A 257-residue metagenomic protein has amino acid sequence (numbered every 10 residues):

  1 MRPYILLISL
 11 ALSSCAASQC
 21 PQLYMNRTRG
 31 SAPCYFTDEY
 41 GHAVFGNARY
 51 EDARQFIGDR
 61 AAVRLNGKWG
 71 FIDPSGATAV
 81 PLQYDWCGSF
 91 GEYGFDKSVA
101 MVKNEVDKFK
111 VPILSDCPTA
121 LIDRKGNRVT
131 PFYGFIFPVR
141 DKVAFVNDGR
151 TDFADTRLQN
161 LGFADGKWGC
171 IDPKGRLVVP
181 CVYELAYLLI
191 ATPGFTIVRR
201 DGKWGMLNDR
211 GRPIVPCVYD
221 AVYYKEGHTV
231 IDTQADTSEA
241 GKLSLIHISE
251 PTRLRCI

Functional and structural regions predicted by a protein language model:
P3-S13: Sec-dependent N-terminal signal peptides
C15-A17: Sec/Tat signal peptide C-region and signal peptidase I cleavage site
Q19-L245, S249, R253: Residue-level detector of conserved, function-critical positions
